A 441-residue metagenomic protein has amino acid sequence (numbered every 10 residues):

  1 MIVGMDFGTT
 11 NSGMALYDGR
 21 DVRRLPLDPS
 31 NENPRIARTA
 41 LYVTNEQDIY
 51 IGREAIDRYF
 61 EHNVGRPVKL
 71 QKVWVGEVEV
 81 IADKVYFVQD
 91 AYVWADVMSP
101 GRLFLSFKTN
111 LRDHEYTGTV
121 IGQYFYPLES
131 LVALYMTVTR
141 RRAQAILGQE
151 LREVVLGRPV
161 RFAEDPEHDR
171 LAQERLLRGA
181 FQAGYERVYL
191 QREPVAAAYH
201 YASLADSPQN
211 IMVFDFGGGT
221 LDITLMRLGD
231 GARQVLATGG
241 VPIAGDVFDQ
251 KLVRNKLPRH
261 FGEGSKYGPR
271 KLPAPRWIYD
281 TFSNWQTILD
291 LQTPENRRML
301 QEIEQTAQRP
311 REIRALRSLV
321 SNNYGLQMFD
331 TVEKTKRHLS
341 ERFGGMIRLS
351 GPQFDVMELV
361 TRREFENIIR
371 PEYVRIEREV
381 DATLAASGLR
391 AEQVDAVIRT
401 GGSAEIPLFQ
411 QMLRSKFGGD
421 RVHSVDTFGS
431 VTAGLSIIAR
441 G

Functional and structural regions predicted by a protein language model:
M1-T117, A244-D246, Q250-T281: Early-domain small/polar-rich strand-loop-helix modules and first-structured segments of the mature chain
M1-V22, N31, Q71, V85-F87 (+4 more regions): Nucleotide/phosphate-binding catalytic cleft detector across ATP-hydrolyzing and phosphate-transferring enzymes
M5-N11, V213-L221, G229, A244-D246 (+2 more regions): A short acidic Gly-Thr/Ser loop motif
P34, R38-V43, I49-P67, L228-S350: Phosphate-binding glycine-rich/basic clefts of nucleotide- and phosphate-handling proteins, predominantly
R140-V154, E377-D395: Phosphate/pyrophosphate-binding loops at sites that engage ATP/ADP/AMP, CoA/4′-phosphopantetheine, polyphosphate
R158-P159, V397-S403: Glycine-rich beta-strand-to-loop/alpha-helix junction loops that act as flexible
A183-Q191, E392, Q410-S436: Conserved phosphate-binding/catalytic loops in two-lobed NTP-binding clefts
D246, Q250-R254, L326, D330 (+8 more regions): Feature representing long, continuous alpha-helical segments
